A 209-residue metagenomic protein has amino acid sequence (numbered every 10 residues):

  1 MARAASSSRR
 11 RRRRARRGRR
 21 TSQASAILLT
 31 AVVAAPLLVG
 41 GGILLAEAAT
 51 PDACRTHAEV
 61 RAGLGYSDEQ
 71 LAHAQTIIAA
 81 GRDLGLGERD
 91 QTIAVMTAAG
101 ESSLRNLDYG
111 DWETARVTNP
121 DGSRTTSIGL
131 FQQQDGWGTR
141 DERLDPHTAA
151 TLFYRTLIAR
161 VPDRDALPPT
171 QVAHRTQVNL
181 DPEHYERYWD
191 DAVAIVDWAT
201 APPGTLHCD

Functional and structural regions predicted by a protein language model:
M1-H57, G136-D209: Non-catalytic cell-wall polysaccharide-engagement segments
A53-T76, G85, A99-G100, D121 (+2 more regions): Post-signal peptide N-terminal regions of Sec-secreted extracellular proteins
R55-D68, T76, S103-D165: Peptidoglycan-targeting cell-wall enzymes and recognition modules
A72, R89-T92, T126-I128: Extracytoplasmic
I78, E88-R105, R175-Q177: Short, functionally critical alpha-helical segments immediately adjacent to catalytic or ligand/cofactor-binding
L84-R89, D165-P168: Structural motif
E101-Y109, D181-E186: Secretory-pathway/luminal and periplasmic proteins that interact with or process carbohydrate-rich
